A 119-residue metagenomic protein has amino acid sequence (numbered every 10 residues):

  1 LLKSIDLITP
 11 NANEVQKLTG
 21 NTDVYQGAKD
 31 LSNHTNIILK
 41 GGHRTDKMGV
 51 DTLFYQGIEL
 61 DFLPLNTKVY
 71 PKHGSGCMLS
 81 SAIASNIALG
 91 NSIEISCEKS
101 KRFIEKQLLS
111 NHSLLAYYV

Functional and structural regions predicted by a protein language model:
L1-E59: Conserved phosphate/ATP/ADP-binding segment of small-molecule kinases
E14, G41-R44, L65-K68, S100-I104: Glycine-rich beta-alpha junction loops
T19, I87-A88, L108: Hydrophobic residues in alpha-helical segments
S32, C77-S81, E98: Internal alpha/beta core interface subdomains
I58-N66: A short, charged helix-loop
E59-L60, N86-S100: Phosphate-handling active-site elements
V69-I93: Short, small-residue alpha-helix embedded
E94-V119: Charged C-terminal helix
